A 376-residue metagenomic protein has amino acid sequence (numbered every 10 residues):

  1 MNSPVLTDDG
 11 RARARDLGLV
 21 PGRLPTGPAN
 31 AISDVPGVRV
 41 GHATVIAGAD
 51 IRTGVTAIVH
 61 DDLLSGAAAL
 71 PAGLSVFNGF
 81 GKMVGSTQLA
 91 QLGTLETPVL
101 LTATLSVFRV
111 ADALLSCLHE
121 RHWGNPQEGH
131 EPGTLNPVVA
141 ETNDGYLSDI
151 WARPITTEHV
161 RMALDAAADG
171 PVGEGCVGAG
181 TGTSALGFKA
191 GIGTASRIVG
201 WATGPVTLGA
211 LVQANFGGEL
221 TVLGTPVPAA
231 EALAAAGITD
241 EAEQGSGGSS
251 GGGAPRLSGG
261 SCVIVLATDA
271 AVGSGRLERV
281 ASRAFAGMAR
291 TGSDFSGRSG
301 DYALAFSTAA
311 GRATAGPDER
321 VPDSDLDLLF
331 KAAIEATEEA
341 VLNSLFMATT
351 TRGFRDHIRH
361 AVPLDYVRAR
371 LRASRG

Functional and structural regions predicted by a protein language model:
M1-G376: Alpha/propeptide regions of enzymes that mature by internal proteolysis
